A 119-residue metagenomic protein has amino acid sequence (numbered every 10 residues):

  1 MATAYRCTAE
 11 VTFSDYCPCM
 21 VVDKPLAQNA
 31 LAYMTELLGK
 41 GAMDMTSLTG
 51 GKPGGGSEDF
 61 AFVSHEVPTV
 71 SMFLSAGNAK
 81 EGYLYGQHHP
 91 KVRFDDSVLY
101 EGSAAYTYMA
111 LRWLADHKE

Functional and structural regions predicted by a protein language model:
M1-E119: Metal-dependent amide/peptide-bond hydrolase catalytic core, centered on the "pita-bread" metallohydrolase fold
